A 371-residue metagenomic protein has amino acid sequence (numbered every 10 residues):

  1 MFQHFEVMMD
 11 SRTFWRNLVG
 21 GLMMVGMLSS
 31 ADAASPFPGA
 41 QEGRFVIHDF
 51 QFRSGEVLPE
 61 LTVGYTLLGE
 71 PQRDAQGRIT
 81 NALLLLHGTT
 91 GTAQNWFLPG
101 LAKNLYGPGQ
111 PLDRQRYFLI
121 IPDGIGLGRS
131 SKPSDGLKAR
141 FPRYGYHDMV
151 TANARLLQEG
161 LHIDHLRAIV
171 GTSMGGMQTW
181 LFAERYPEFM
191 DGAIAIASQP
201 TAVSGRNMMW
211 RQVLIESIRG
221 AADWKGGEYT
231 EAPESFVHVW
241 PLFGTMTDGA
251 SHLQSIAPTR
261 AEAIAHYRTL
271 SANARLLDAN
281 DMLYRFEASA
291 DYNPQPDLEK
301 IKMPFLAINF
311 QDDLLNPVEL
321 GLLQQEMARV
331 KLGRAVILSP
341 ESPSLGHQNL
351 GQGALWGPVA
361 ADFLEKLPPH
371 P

Functional and structural regions predicted by a protein language model:
A33-L83, T89, A93, P371: Catalytic-loop region of hydrolases
S35-P36, E42, L214-L315: Alpha/beta-hydrolase
T66-D135: N-terminal cap/lid subdomain of alpha/beta-hydrolase-fold enzymes
H147-R167: Conserved acidic catalytic loop of the alpha/beta-hydrolase fold
H165-G205: Conserved hydrolase catalytic core segment
I194-K225: Flexible "cap/lid" loop of the alpha/beta hydrolase fold
L306, Q311-R334: Conserved loop-alpha-helix segment in the C-terminal half of the alpha/beta-hydrolase fold that carries the catalytic
V330-P371: Catalytic active-site module of serine/aspartate enzymes centered on a nucleophile-bearing elbow/loop
